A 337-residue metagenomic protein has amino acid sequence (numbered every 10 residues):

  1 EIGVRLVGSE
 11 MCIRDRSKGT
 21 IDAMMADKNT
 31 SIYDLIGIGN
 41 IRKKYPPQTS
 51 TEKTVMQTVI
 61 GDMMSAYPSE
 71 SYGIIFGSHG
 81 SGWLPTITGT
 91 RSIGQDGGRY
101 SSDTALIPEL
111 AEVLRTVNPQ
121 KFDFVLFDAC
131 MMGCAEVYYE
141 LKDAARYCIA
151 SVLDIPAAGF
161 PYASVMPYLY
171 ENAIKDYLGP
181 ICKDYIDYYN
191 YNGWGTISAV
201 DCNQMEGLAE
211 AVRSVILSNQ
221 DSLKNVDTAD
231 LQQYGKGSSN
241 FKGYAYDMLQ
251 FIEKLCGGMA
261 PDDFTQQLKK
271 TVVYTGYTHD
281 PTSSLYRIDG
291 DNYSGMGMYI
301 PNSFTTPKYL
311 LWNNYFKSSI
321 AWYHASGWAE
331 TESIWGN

Functional and structural regions predicted by a protein language model:
E1-D15: Single conserved hydrophobic/aromatic residue that forms the stacking wall/gate of nucleotide- or nucleobase-binding
G3-L6, I32, T265, T282: Generic N-terminal initiation segments characterized by hydrophobic and/or small/turn-forming residues
L6-V7, S69, Y293: Generic structural microfeature
G8, M24-D27, V200, V212: Intrinsic disorder/low-complexity segments
E10, Y72, M296: Residue-level detector of short, conserved catalytic/binding motifs and their immediate flanks
R14-N40, K44-N118, A129-C130, A135-E136 (+1 more regions): Catalytic-core segments of thiol-dependent peptidases
G61, S65, T88-N337: Terminal, contiguous helix-loop blocks that mediate binding/assembly
